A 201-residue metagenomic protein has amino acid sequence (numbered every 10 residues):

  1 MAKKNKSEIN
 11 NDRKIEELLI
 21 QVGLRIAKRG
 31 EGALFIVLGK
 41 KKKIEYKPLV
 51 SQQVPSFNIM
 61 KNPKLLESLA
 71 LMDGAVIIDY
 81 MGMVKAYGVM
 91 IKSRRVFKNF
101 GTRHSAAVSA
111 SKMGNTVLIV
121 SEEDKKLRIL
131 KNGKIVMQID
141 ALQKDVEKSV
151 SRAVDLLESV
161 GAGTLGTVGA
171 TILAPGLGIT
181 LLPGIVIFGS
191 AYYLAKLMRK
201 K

Functional and structural regions predicted by a protein language model:
M1-L157, A162, G189-K201: Divalent-cation
E158-A195: Small-residue-rich hydrophobic membrane-insertion segments
